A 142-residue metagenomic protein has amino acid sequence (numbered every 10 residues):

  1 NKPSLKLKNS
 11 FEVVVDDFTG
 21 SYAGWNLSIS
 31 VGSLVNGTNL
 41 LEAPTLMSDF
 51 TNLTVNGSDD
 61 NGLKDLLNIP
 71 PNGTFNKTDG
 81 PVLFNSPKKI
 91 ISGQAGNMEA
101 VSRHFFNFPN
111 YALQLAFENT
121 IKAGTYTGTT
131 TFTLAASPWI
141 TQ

Functional and structural regions predicted by a protein language model:
N1-Q142: Signature of Gram-negative chaperone-usher
